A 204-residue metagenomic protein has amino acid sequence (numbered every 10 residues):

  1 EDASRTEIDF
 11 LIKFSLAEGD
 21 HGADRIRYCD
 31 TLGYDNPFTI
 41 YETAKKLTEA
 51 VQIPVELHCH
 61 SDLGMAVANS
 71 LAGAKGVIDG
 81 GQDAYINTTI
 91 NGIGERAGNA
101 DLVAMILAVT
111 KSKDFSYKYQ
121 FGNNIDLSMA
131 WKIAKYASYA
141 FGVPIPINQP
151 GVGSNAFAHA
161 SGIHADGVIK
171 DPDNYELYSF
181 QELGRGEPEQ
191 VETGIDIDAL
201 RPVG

Functional and structural regions predicted by a protein language model:
E1-A3, C29-G33, E56-A66, T88-I93: Active-site beta-loop-alpha junctions enriched in small/polar residues
E1-I53, L71-Q82: Alpha/beta enzyme core
A3-E7, L32-D35, T39, S61 (+3 more regions): Catalytic cores of large soluble enzymes that bind and process phosphate-bearing ligands
L11, I40, A66, A130-W131: Generic non-transmembrane alpha-helix signal with a bias for helix starts/N-cap capping motifs
D30, G76-D101: Glycine-rich phosphate-binding active-site loops on the catalytic face of alpha/beta enzymes
I40, V67-N69, A97-A104: Histidine/acidic-residue-rich catalytic or RNA/ligand-binding cores of hydrolases and nuclease-related proteins
H58, D62-I86: Small-aliphatic-rich amphipathic alpha-helix that forms the alpha element of a beta-alpha
L107-V109, K113-G204: A mid-to-C-terminal "edge-of-domain" accessory segment
